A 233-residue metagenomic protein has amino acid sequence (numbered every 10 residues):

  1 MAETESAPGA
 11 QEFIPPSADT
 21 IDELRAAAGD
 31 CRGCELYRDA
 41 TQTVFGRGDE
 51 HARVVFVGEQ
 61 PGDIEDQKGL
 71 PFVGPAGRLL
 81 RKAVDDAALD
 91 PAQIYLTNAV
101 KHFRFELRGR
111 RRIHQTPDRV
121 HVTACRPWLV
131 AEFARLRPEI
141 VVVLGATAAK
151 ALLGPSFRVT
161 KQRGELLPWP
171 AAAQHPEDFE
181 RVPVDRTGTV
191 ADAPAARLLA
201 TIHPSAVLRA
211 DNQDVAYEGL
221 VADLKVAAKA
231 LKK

Functional and structural regions predicted by a protein language model:
A2-K233: A polyanion-binding, active-site-adjacent surface
